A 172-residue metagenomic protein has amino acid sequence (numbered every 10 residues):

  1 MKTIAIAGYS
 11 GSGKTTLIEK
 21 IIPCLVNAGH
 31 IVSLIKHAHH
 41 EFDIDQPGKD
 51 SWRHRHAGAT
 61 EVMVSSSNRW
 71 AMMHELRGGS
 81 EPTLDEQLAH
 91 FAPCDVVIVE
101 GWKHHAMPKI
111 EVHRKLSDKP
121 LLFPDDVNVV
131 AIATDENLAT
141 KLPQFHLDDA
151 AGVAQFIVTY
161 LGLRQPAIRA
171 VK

Functional and structural regions predicted by a protein language model:
T3: Walker A (P-loop) ATP-phosphate-binding motif of ABC ATPase nucleotide-binding domains
I6: Hydrophobic anchor at the beta1->P-loop junction of P-loop NTPases
S10: The conserved Walker
K14: Conserved lysine of the Walker
I22-P82: N-terminal phosphate/diphosphate-binding loop that engages ATP/GTP or pyrophosphate donors across diverse enzyme folds
E75-H104: Phosphate-binding/switch loop-helix module in NTP-utilizing enzymes
V96-Q165: Phosphate/Mg2+-binding loops and adjacent switch elements in nucleotide/diphosphate-handling enzyme cores
